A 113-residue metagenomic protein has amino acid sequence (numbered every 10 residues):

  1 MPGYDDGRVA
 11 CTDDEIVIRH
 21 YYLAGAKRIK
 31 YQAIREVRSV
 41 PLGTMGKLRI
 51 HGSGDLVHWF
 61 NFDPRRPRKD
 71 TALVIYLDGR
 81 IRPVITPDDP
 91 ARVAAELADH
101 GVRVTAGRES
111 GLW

Functional and structural regions predicted by a protein language model:
P2-G7, H20-I29, A33-R80, S110-W113: Non-transmembrane, membrane-adjacent beta-strand/coil modules in membrane-associated proteins and peripheral
D14-H20: Short, well-ordered beta-strand segments enriched in hydrophobic/aromatic residues
E15, T86, E109-G111: Bulky hydrophobic/aromatic packing residues
P67-R103: A membrane-cytosol interface segment of integral membrane proteins
D99-W113: Short, charged, intrinsically disordered terminal tails
